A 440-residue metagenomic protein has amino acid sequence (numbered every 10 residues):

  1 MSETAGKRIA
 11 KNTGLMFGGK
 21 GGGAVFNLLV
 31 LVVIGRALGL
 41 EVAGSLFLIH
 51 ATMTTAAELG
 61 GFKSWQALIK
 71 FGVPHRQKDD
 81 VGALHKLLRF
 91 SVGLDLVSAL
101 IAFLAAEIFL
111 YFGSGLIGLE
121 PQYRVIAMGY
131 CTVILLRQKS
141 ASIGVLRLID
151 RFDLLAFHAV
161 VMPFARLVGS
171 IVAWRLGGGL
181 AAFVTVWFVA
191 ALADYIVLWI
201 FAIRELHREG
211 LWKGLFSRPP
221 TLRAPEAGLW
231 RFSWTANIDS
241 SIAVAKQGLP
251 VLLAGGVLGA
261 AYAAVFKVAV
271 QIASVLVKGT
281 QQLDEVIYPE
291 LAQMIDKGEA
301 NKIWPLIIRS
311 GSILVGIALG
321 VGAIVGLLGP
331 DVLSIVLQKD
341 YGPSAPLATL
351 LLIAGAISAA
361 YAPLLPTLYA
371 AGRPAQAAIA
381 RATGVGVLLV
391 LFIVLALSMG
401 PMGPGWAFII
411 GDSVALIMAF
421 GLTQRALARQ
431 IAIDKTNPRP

Functional and structural regions predicted by a protein language model:
M1-I9, L180, L198-Q247, G298-N301 (+1 more regions): Interhelical loop/hinge segments that connect adjacent transmembrane helices in multipass membrane
K7, K11-G23, N27, I49 (+4 more regions): Membrane-water interface segments that mark the loop-to-transmembrane alpha-helix transition
R8-Q66, F103, E107, W234-A261 (+1 more regions): Signature of the first transmembrane helix
I34-T55, R124, L180-T185, A224-F232 (+5 more regions): Interfacial/gating helices of multi-pass transporter permease domains
L48, R124-M128, A156-G214, V385-V387 (+1 more regions): Hydrophobic alpha-helical transmembrane segments
G61-K78, L148, L211, A269-G298 (+1 more regions): Helix-loop junctions and terminal segments of transmembrane helices in multi-pass membrane transport/translocation
L110-G129, G326-A359: Interfacial segments at transmembrane-helix termini and the short loops linking adjacent helices
I134-V161, A181, I353-A382: Membrane-interface junctions at transmembrane-helix termini in multi-pass inner-membrane proteins
